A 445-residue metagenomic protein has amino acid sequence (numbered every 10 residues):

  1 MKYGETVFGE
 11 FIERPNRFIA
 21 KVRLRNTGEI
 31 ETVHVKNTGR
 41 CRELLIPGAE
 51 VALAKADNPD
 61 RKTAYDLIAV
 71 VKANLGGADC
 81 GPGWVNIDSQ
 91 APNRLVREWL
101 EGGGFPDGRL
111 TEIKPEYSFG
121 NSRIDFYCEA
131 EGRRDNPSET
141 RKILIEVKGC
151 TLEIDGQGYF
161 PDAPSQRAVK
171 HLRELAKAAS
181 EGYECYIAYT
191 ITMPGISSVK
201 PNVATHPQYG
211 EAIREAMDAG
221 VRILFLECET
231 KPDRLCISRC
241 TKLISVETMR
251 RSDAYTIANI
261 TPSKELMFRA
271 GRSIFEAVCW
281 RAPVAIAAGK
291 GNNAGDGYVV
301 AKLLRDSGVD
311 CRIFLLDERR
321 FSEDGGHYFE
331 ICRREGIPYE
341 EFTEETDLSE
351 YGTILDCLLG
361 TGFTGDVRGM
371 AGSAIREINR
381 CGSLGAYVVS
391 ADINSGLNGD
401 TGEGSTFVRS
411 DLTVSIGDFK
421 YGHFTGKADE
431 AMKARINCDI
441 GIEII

Functional and structural regions predicted by a protein language model:
G9, I124-G132, S138-P161, L175: Conserved catalytic cores of phosphodiester-cleaving nucleases, focusing on short active-site segments
E29-L44: Beta-strand/loop nucleic-acid-binding surfaces
R42, A78-P115, R134: Acidic-basic catalytic patches of nuclease active cores, encompassing PD-(D/E)XK and other metal-cofactor nuclease
G156-Q166, A176-T205: Nucleic-acid nuclease catalytic cores
T192-R239, K420: Domain-level recognition of nuclease-like catalytic cores that cleave nucleotide substrates
R234-T256, G352-I445: YjeF_N-associated NAD(P)HX repair module
C240-V284: An N-terminal, well-structured beta->alpha segment
E276-C357, R368-S390: Nucleotide and nucleotide-moiety/phosphate-recognizing core
